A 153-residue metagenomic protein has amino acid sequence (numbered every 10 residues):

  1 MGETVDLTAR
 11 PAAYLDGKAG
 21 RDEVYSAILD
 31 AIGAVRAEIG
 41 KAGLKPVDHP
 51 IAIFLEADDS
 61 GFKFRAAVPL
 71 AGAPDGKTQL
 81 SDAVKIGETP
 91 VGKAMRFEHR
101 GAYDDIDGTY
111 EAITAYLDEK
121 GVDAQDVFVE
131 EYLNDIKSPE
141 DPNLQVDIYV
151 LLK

Functional and structural regions predicted by a protein language model:
M1-K153: A solvent-exposed interaction/effector surface
